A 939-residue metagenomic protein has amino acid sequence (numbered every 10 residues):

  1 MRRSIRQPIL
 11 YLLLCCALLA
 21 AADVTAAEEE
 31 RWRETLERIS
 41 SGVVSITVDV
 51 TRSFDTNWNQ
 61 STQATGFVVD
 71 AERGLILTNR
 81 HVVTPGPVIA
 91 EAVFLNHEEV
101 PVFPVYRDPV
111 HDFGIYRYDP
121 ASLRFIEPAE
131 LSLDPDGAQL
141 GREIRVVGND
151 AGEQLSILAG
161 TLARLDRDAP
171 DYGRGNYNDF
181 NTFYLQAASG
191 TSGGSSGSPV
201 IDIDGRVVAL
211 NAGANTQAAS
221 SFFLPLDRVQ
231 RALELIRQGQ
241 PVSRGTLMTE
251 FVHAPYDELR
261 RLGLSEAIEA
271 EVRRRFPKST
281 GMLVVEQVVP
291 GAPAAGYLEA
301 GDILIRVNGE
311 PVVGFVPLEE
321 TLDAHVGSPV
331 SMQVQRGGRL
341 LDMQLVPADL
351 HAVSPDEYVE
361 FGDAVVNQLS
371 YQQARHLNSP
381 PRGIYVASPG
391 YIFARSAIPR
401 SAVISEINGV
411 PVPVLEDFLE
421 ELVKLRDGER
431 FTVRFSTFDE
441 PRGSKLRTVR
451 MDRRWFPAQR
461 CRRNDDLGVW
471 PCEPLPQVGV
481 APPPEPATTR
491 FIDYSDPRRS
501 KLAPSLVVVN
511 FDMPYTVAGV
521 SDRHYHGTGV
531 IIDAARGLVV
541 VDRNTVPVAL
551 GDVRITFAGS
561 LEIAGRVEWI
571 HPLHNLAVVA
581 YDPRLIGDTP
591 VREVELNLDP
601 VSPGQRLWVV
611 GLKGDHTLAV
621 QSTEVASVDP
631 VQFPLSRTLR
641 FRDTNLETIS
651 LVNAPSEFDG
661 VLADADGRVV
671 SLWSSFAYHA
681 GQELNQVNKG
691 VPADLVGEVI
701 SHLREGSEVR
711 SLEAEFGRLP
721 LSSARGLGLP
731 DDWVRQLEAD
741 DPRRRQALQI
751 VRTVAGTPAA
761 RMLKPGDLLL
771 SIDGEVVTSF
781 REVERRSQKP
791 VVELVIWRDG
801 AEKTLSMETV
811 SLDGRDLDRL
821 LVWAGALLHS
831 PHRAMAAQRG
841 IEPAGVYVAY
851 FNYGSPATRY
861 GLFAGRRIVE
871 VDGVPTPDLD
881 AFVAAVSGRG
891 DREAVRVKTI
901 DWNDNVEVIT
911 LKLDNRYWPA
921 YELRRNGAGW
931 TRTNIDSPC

Functional and structural regions predicted by a protein language model:
M1-L12: Bacterial N-terminal signal peptides that target proteins for export
Y11-A20: Bacterial N-terminal signal peptides
A20-A27: Boundary at the C-terminal end of the N-terminal hydrophobic targeting segment
E34, E72, R80, F103-P104 (+16 more regions): C-terminal recognition in membrane/secretory proteostasis and scaffolding
R38-R52, V146, K501-T516, V609: A short, Trp-centered hydrophobic/proline-enriched beta-strand micro-motif
G42, N59, D119-L131, I157-A219 (+10 more regions): Active-site region of chymotrypsin-like
D55-W58, E153, T321, A518-S521: Short consensus segments that form the blades of beta-propeller domains, in both extracellular/periplasmic
L75, V93, E98, S132-A163 (+2 more regions): Short glycine/Trp-rich loop-beta-loop segment that forms part of the substrate-binding cleft
